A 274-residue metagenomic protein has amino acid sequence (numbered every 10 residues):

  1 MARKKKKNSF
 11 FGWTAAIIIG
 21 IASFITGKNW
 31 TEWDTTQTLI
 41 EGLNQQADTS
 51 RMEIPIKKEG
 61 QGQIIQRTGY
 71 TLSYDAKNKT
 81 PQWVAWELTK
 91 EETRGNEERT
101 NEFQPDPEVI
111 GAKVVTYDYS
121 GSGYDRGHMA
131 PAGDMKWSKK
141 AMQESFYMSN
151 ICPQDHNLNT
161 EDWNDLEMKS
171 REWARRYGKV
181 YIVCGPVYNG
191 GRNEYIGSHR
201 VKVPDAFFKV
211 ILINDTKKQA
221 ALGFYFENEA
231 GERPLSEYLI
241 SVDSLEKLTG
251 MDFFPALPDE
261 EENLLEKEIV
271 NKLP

Functional and structural regions predicted by a protein language model:
A2-P274: Domain-level detector for secreted/extracellular nuclease and nuclease-toxin modules, and for the ENPP-like C-terminal
